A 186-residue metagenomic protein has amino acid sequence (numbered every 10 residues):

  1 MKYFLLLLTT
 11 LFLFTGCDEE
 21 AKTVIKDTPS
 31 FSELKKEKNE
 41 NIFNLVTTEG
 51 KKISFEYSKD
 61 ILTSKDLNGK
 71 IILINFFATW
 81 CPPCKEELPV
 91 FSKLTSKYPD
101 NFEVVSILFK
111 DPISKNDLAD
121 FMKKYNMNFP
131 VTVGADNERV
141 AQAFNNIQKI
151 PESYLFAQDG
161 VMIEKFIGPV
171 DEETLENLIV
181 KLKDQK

Functional and structural regions predicted by a protein language model:
M1-I53, D184-K186: N-terminal targeting signals for export/organelle localization
N44-I72: A short beta-strand-turn-helix
N68, F76-K93: Conserved redox-active cysteine motifs that mediate thiol-disulfide chemistry, especially di-cysteine Cys-X(1-2)-Cys
N68-K70, D100, M127-N128: Active-site acidic short loop of glycosyltransferases
K70-I72, F76-W80, D111, K149: Short pre-active-site segment immediately N-terminal to redox-active cysteine/selenocysteine motifs in thiol-based
I74, V105-I107, Y154: Conserved hydrophobic packing residues within short motifs/helices of P-loop NTPase cores of ABC-family ATPases
K85-Y125, D136-A141: Structural microenvironment flanking redox-active thiols in thiol-disulfide oxidoreductases
K123-N128, G134-K181: Thiol/disulfide oxidoreductase modules built on the thioredoxin-like
